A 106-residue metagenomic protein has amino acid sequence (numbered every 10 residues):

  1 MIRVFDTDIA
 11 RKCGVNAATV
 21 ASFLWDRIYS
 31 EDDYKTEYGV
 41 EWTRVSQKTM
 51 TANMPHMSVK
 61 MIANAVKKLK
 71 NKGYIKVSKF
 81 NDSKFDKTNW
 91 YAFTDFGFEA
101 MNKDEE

Functional and structural regions predicted by a protein language model:
M1-A52, K70, K76, D95-A100: Short recognition helix of helix-turn-helix/winged-helix DNA-binding domains
A17, S58-V59: The DNA-contacting recognition helix of HTH DNA-binding domains and analogous helical DNA-recognition elements
Y38, V59-E106: Winged-helix/helix-turn-helix nucleic-acid-interaction surface
